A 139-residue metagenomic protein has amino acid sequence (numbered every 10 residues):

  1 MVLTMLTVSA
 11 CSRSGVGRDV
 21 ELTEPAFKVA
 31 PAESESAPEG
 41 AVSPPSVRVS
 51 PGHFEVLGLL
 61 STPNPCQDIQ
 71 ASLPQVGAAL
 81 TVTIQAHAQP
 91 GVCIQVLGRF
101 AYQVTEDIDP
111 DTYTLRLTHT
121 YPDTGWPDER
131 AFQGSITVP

Functional and structural regions predicted by a protein language model:
M1-S9: Sec-dependent bacterial lipoprotein signal peptides
C11-P139: Exposed, flexible binding/inhibitory loops of compact, secreted disulfide-stabilized domains
